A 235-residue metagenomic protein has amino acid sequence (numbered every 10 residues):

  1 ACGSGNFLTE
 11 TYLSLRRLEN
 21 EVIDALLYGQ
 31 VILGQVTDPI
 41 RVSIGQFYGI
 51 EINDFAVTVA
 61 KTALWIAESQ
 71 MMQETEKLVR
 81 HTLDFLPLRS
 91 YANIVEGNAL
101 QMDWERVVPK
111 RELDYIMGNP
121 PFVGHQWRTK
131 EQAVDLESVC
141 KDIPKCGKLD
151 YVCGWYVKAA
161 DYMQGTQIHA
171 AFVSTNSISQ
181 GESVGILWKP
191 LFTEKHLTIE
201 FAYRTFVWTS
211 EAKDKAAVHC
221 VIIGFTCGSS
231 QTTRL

Functional and structural regions predicted by a protein language model:
A1-G5: Class I SAM-dependent methyltransferase "Motif I" SAM/SAH-binding loop
T9, R16, V57, W65 (+4 more regions): Signature of N6-adenine DNA methyltransferases within the class I
R17-V22: Post-Walker A helix-loop "phosphate-sensing" segment adjacent to the P-loop in P-loop NTPases
D24-V42: Surface-exposed acidic, glycine/proline-enriched linker/cap segments that occur as 15-30-residue helix-coil
F47-I50: Conserved SAM-binding motif I beta-strand of class I
N53: Conserved SAM/SAH-binding beta-strand->alpha-helix loop
A60: Conserved SAM-binding loop
A92-G97: Conserved SAM-binding strand-loop segment of SAM-dependent methyltransferases
